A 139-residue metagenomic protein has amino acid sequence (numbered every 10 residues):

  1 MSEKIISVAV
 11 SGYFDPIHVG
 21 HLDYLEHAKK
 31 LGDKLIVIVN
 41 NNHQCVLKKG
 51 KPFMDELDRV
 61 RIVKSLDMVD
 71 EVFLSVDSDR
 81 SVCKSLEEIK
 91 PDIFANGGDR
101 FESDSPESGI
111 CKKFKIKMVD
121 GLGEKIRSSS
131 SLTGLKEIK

Functional and structural regions predicted by a protein language model:
M1-K139: Nucleotidyltransferase catalytic core that binds NTPs
